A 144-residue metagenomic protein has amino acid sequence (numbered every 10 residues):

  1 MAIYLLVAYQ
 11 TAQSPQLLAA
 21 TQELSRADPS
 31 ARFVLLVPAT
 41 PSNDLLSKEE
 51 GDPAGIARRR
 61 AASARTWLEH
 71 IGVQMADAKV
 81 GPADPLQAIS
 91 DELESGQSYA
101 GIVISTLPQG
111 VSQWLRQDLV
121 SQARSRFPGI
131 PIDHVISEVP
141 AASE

Functional and structural regions predicted by a protein language model:
M1-K48, H134-S137: Small/aliphatic-rich secondary-structure junction motif
A2, Q10-Q16, P53, S90 (+2 more regions): Conserved N-terminal glycine/acidic-rich loop preference
R26, S95, S125-P128: Solvent-exposed polar/charged
K48-R60: Glycine- and acidic-residue-enriched helix-capping/strand-helix junction motifs
I71-A100: Structural beta-alpha unit
S105-S121: Glycine-rich, Arg-bearing micro-motifs that act as flexible, cationic patches
S125-E144: Short, flexible loop segments at boundaries between secondary-structure elements
